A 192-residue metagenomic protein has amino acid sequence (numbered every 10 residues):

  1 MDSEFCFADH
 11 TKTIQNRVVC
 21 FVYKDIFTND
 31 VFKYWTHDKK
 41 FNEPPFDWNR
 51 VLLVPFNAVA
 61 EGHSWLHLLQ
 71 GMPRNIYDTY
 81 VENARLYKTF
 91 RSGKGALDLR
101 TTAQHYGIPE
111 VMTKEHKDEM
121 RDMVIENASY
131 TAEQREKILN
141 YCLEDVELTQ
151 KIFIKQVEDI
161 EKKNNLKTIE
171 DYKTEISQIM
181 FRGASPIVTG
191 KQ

Functional and structural regions predicted by a protein language model:
M1-F5, E175-A184: RecB-family 4Fe-4S metal-dependent nuclease core
M1-V18: Entry/capping segment at the start of metal-dependent catalytic domains with acidic active-site entry clusters
N16-V19, Y23, F27-V157, M180-Q192: Active-site-proximal helix-loop-helix substrate-binding element of RNase H-like nuclease domains
D159-I176: Short, glycine/acidic-rich hinge or "gate" loops at secondary-structure transitions that mediate conformational
